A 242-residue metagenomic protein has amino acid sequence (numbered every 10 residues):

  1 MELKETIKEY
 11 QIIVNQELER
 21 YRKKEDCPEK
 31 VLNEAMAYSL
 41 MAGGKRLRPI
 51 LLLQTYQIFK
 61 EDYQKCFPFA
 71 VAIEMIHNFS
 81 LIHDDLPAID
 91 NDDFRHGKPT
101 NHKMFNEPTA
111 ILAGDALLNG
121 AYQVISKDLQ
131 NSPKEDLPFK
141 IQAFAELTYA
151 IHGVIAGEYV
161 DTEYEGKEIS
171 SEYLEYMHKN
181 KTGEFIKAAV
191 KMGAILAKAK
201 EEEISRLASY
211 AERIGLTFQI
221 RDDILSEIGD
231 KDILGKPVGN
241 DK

Functional and structural regions predicted by a protein language model:
M1-I76, I82, A88-D90, R95-K103 (+2 more regions): Conserved N-terminal diphosphate/IPP-binding helix and adjacent helical/loop segment of trans-prenyltransferase domains
K4, E29, N33, C66 (+2 more regions): Short, structured helix-loop boundary elements
Q11-N15, I141-T148: Hydrophobic core segments within long, regular secondary-structure runs in both alpha- and beta-rich folds
L51, A121, G157: Residue-level signal for inorganic ion chemistry
C66-I89, A145-I155, G183-A194, A199-K231: Active-site alpha-helical segments that house and flank conserved acidic catalytic motifs for diphosphate chemistry
N91-L117, K167-F185, S205-S209, D230-K242: Divalent-cation-assisted or electrostatically stabilized phosphate/pyrophosphate-binding catalytic cores
T100-E146: Hydrophobic alpha-helical segments and helix pairs
V124-F144, E165-E172, M192-S205: Inter-helical turn/loop segments and adjacent helix faces that build the functional surface of alpha-helical bundle
